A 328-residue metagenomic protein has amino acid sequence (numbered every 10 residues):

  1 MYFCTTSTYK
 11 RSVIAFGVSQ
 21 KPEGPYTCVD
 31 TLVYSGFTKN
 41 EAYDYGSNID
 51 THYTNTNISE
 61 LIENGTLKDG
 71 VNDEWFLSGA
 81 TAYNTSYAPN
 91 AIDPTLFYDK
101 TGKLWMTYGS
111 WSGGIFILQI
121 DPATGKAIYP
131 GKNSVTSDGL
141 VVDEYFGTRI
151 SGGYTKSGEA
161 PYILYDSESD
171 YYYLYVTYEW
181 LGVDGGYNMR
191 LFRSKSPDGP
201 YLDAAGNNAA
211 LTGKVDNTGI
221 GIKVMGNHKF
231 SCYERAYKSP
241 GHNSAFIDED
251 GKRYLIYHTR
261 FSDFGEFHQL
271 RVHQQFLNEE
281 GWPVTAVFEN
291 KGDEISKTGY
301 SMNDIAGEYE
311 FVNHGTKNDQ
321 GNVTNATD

Functional and structural regions predicted by a protein language model:
M1-D328: Carbohydrate-active catalytic/glycan-binding domains of CAZyme proteins, especially the secreted or lumenal ectodomains
